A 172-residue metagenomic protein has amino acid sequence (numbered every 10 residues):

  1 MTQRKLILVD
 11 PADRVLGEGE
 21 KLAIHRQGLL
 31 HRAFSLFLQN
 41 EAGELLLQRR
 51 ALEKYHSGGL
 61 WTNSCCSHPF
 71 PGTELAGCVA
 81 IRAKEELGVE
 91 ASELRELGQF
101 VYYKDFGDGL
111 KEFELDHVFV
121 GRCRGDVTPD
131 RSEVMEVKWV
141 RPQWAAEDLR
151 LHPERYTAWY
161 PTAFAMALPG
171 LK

Functional and structural regions predicted by a protein language model:
M1-S35, E41: Acidic, metal-coordinating catalytic segment for phosphate/diphosphate chemistry, firing primarily on the Nudix
V15-G19, G43-R49, D126-D130: Short, well-ordered strand-loop elements centered on a beta-strand within folded domains, enriched for acidic residues
E20-L22, G59, P71, G98-Y103 (+1 more regions): Nudix hydrolase/Nudix homology domain
A23-F34, N40-I81: Conserved Nudix-box catalytic region and its N-terminal flanking loop in Nudix hydrolases and closely related
L36, C65, E96, H117-F119: A structural signal for short, well-ordered beta-strand segments
E86: Short alpha-helical functional segments enriched in proximate histidine and acidic residues
E90-Q99: A short coil-to-beta-strand element that immediately follows conserved catalytic motifs
